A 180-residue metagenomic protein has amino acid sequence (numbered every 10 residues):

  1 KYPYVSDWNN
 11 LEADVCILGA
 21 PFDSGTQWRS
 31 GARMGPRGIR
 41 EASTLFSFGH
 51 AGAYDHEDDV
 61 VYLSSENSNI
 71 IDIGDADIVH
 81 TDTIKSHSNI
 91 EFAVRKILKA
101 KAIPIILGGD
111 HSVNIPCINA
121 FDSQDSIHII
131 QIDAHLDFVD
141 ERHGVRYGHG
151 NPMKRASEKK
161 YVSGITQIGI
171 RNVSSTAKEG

Functional and structural regions predicted by a protein language model:
K1-G180: Conserved alpha-helical scaffold segments that buttress catalytic/binding sites
